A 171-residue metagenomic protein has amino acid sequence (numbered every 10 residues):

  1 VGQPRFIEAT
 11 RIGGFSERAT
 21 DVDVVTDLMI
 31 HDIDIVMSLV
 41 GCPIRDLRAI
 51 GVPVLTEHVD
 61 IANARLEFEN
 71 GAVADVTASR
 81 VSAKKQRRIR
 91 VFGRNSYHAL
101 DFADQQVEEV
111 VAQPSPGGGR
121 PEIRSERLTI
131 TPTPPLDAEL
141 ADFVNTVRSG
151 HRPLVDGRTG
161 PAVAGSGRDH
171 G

Functional and structural regions predicted by a protein language model:
V1-E17: A contiguous active-site-proximal alpha/beta segment in oxidoreductase catalytic domains
P4-F6, A99-R120: Mobile, glycine-enriched helix-loop/loop "lid" segments at the mouths of ligand-binding/catalytic clefts that gate
F15-I44, T159-G160: Mid-domain beta-loop-alpha active-site segment that forms a flexible, acidic cofactor/metal-binding surface
T20-T26, S125-P134: A short glycine-threonine-serine/GTX helix/turn-capping micro-motif
I30-Q106, T133, D137-G150: Contiguous beta-strand/loop segments that form the cofactor/metal-binding neighborhood of enzyme cores
E69, D142-G171: C-terminal helix-rich "cap/oligomerization" subdomain common to oxidoreductases
V73, Y97, P121-R127: Short, mixed charged/polar active-site loops that provide acid/base catalysis or chelate metal/phosphate cofactors
